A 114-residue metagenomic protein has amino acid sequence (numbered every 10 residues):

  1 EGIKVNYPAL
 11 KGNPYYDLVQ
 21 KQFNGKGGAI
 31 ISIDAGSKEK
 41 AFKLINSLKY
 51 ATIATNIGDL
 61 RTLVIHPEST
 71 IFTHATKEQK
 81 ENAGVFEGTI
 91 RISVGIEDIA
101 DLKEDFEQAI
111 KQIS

Functional and structural regions predicted by a protein language model:
E1-K49, T55, A75-E81: Conserved small-domain helix->loop->beta segment predominantly found in fold-type I
P14, G58-I65: Small/polar glycine-rich anion-binding or flexible loop at a beta-alpha turn
K26-G28, D59, E87: Short Gly/Ser/Thr- and Asp/Glu-enriched loop/turn motifs at secondary-structure junctions
E39, N46, T62-S114: PLP-dependent enzyme catalytic core of the Aspartate aminotransferase-like
I53-N56, S114: Short hydrophobic/aromatic-enriched beta-strand-loop microsegments
